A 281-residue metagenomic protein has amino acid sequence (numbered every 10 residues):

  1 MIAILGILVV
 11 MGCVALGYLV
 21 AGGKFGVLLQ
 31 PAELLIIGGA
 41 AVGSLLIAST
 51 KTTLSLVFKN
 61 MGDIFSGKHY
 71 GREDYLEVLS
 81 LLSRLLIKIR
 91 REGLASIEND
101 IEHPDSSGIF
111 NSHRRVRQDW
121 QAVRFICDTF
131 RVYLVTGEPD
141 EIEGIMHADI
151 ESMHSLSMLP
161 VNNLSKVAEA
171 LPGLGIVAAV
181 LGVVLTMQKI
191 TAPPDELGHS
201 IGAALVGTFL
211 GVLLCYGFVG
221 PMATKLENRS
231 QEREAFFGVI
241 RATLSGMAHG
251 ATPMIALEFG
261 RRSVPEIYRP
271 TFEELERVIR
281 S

Functional and structural regions predicted by a protein language model:
M1-L5: N-terminal membrane topogenic signal
L8, G12-F25, D149-N228: Helix-termination/interfacial motifs at the ends of transmembrane alpha-helices
L19-P160, E232-S281: Large intracellular
